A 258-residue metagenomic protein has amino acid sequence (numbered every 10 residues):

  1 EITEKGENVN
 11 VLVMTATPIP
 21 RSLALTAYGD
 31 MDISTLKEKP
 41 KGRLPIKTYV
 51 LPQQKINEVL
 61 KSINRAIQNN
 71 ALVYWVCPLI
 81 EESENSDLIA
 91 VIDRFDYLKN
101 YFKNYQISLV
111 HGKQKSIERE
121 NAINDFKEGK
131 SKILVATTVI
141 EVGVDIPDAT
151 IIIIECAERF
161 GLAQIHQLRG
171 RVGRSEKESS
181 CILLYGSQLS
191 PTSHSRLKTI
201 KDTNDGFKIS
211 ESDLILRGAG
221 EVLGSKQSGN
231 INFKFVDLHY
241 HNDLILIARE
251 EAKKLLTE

Functional and structural regions predicted by a protein language model:
E1-K198: Inter-lobe coupling/hinge segments of SF2-like helicase ATPases
E176, Q188-E258: C-terminal accessory region of SF2 helicases/translocases
